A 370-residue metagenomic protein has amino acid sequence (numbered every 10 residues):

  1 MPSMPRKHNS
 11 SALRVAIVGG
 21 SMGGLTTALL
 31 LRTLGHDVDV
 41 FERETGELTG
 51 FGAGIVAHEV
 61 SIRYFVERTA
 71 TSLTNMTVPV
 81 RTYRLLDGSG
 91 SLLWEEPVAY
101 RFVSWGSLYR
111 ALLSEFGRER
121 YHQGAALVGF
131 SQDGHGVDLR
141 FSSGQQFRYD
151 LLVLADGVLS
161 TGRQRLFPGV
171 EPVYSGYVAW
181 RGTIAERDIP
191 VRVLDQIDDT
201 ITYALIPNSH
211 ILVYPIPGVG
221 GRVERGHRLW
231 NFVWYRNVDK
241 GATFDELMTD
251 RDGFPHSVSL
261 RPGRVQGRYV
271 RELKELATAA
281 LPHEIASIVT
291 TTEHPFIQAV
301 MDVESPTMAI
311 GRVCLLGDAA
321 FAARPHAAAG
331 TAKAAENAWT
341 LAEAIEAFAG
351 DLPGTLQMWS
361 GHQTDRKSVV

Functional and structural regions predicted by a protein language model:
P2-V15, R32, V56-R187: Conserved N-terminal helical subregion
I17-L30, D37, E44, V153-L154 (+4 more regions): Conserved mid-domain beta->alpha element of the FAD-binding
T27, G50, Q132, L151 (+3 more regions): Short glycine-/acidic-enriched loop or helix-start segments at secondary-structure transitions that form or flank
E47-F51, A242: A short beta-to-alpha transition loop/helix N-cap that caps and shapes the active-site region
G50-G54, P97, H326-A329: Short, solvent-exposed loop/turn segments at secondary-structure boundaries
E95-V98, S104, S143-Q145, I189-V289: Conserved FAD/dinucleotide-binding core of flavoprotein oxidoreductases
R110, H122-G129, D138-Q145, E275-P282 (+4 more regions): Flavin (primarily FAD) cofactor-binding/catalytic cores of flavoenzymes
S160, A179, H210-L212, A320-F321: Histidine-centered metal-chelating micro-motifs
